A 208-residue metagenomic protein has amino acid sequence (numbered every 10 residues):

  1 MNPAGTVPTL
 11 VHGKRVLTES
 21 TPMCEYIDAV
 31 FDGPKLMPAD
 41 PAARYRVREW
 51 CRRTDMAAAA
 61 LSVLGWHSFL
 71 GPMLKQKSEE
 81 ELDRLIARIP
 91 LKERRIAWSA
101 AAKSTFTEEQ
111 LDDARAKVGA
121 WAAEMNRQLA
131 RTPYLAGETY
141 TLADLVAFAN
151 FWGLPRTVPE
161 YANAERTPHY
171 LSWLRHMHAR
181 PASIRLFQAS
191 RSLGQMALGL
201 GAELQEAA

Functional and structural regions predicted by a protein language model:
M1-L91, T105, L204, A208: GST-like domain detector, emphasizing the conserved glutathione-binding G-site in the N-terminal thioredoxin-like
D28, A147, G194-M196: Short secondary-structure boundary/hinge segments and terminal tails
V47, D144-L145, R180: Short, thiol/selenol-centered motifs that function as redox-active sites or metal-ligating centers
A58-R175: GST-like fold's C-terminal all-alpha helical module
P159, A164-A208: Long, positively charged, glycine-interspersed low-complexity recognition regions
